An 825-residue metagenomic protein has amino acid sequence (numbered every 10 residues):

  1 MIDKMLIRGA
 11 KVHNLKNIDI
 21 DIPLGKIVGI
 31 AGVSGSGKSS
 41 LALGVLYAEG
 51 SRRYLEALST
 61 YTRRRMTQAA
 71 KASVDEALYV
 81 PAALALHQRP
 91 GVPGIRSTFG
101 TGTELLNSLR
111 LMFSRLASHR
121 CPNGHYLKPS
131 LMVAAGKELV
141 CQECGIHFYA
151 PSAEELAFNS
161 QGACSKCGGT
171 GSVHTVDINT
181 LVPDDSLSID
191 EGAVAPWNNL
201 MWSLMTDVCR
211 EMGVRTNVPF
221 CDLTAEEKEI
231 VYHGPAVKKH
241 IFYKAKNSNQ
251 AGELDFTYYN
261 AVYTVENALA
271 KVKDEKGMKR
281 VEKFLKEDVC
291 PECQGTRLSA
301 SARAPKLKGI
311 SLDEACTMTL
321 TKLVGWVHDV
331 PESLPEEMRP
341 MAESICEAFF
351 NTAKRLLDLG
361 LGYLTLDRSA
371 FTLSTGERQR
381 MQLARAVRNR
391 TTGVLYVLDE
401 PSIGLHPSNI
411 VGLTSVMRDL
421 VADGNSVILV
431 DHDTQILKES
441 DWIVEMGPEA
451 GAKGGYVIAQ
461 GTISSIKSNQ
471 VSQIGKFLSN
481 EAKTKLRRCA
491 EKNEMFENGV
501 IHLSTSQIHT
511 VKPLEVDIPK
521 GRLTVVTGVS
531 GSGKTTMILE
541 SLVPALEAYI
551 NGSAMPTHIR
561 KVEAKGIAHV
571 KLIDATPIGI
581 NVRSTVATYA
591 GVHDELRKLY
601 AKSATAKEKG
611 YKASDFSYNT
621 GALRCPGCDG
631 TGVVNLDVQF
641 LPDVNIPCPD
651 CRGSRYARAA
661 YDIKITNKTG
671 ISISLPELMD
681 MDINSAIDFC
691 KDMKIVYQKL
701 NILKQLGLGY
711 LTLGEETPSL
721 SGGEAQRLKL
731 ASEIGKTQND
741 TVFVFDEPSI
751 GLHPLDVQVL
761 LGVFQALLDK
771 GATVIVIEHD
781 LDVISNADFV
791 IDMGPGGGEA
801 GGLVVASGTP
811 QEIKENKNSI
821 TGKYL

Functional and structural regions predicted by a protein language model:
M1-L825: Conserved phosphate-binding elements of NTP-dependent enzyme cores
